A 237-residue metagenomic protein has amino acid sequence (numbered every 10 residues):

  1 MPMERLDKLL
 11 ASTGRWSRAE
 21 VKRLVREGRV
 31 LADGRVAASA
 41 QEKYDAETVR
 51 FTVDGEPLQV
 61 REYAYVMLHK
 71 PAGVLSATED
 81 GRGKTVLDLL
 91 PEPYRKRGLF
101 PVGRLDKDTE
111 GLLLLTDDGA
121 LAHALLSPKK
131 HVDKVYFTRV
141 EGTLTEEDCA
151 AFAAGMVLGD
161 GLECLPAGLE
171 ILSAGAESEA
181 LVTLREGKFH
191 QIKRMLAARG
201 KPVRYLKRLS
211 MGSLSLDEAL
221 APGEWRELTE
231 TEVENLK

Functional and structural regions predicted by a protein language model:
P2-K237: Basic, flexible Lys/Arg- and Gly-enriched helix-loop patches that mediate nucleic-acid binding at interfaces with rRNA
